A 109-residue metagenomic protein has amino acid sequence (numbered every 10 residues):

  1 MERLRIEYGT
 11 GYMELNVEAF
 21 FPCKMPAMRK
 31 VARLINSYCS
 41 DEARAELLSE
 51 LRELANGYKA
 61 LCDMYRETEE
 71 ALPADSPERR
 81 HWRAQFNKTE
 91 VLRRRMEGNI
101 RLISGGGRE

Functional and structural regions predicted by a protein language model:
M1-M25, K30, I103: Extreme N-terminal leader/activation tails
M28-S40: Short, charge-rich amphipathic alpha-helices with coiled-coil/heptad character
C39-K59: Short, charge/polar-rich alpha-helical segments
C39-R44, T68-R80: Charged, low-complexity interaction regions
Y58-E69, M96: Non-transmembrane amphipathic alpha-helical segments
P77-V91: Short, charged, amphipathic alpha-helical segments
K88-G107: Amphipathic alpha-helical coiled-coil segments
